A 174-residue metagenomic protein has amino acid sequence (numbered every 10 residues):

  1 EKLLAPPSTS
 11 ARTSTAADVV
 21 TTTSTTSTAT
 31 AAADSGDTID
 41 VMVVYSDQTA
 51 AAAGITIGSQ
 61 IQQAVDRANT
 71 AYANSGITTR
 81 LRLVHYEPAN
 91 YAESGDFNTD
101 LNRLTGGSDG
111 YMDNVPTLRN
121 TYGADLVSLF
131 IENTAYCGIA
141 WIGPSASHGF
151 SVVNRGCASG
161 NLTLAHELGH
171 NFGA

Functional and structural regions predicted by a protein language model:
K2-A146: Fold-level signature of zinc-dependent metallopeptidase catalytic domains
I57, H148-A165: Short pre-active-site segment immediately N-terminal to the catalytic Zn-binding motif
A68, S128, L162-A174: Active-site recognition of the HExxH zinc-binding catalytic motif
